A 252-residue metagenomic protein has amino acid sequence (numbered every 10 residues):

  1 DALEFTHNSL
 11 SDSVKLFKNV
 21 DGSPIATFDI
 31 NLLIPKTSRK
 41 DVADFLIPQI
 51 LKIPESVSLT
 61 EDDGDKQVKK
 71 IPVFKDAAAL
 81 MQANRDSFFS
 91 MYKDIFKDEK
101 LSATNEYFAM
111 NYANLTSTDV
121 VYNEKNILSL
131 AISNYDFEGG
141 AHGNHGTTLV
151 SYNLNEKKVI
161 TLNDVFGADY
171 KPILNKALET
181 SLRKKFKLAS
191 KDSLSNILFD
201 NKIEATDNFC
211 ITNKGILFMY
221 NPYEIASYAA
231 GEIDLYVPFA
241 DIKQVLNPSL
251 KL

Functional and structural regions predicted by a protein language model:
A2-E124, D241-L252: Active-site acidic/histidine clusters and adjacent loop/turn architecture that either coordinate catalytic ions
I34, I132-N134, E156, F166 (+1 more regions): A mature extracytoplasmic/lumenal domain signature
A113-T116, G143-T148, E204: Short, surface-exposed coil-to-beta transition loops
T116-H142, I216-P222: Exposed beta-strand-loop-beta-strand "reactive/processing" segments of non-cytosolic proteins
D119-N126, N153-K158, C210-K214: A short, structured loop/turn motif at beta-sheet edges
H145-I160, G231-L250: A short, surface-exposed beta-strand/turn
G146-L198: Short helix-loop boundary/capping segments
A177-I233: Compositionally biased, intrinsically disordered linkers/stalks adjacent to structured regions
